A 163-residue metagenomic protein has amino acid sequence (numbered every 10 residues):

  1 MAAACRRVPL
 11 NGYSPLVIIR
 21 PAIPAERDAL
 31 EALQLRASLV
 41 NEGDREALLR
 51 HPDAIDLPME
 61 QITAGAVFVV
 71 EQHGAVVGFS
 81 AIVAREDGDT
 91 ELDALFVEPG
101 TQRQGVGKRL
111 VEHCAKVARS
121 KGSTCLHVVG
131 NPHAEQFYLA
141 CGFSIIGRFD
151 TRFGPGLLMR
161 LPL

Functional and structural regions predicted by a protein language model:
A2-A25, L163: Conserved N-terminal entry element of GNAT/NAT acetyltransferase domains
I18, E91, C125-H127: Residues at or immediately flanking beta-strands
P21-A94, E98-P99, V111-H113, V117 (+3 more regions): Acetyl-CoA-dependent GNAT
Q34, C141-G142: Short, flexible helix/strand-to-coil boundary loops that buttress conserved ligand/catalytic motifs in alpha/beta
Q102: Glycine-rich ATP-binding loop(s) of histidine-kinase-like ATPases
G105-G107: Conserved G/P- and acidic residue-centered "switch" motifs that form tight phosphate/ATP-binding loops in soluble
T124, V128-Q136, C141, G147-L163: C-terminal "cap" of GNAT-fold acetyltransferases
